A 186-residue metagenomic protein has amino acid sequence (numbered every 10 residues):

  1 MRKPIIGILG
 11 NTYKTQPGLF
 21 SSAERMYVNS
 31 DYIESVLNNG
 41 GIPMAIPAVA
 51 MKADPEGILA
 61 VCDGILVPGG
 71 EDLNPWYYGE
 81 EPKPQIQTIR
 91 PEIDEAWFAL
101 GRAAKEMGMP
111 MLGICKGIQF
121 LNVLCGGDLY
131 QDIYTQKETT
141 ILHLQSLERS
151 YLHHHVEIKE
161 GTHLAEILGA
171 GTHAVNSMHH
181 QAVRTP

Functional and structural regions predicted by a protein language model:
M1-L112, V123-L124, Y134-A174, H180 (+1 more regions): N-terminal beta1-alpha1 cap of cysteine-dependent amidohydrolase-like domains
C115: Conserved G/P- and acidic residue-centered "switch" motifs that form tight phosphate/ATP-binding loops in soluble
I118-L121: Hydrophobic, aromatic-enriched interface-forming segments
G126-Y130: Post-Walker A helix-loop "phosphate-sensing" segment adjacent to the P-loop in P-loop NTPases
